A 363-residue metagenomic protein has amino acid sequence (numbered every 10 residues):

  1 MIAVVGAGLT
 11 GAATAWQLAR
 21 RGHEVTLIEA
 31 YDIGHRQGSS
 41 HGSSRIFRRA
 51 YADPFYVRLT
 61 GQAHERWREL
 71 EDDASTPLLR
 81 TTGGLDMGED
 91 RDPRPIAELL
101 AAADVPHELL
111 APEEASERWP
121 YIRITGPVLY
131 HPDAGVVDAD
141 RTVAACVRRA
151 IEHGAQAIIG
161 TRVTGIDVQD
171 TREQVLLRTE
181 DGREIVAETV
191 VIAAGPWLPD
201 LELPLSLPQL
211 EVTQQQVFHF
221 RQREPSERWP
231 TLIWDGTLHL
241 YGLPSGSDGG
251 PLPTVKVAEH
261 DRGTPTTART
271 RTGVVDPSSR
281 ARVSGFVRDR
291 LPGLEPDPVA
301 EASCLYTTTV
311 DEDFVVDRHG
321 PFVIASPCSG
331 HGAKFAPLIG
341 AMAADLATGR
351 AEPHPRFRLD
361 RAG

Functional and structural regions predicted by a protein language model:
A3-V5, I28, E184-W197, G340: Short hydrophobic core segments
G6-T10: Glycine-rich Rossmann-fold phosphate-binding loop(s) that bind the pyrophosphate of adenine dinucleotide cofactors
W16-R20, P77-L79, P196-G320: Active-site substrate-recognition segment that forms the wall of the catalytic cavity or substrate channel
A19-S40: Glycine-rich FAD pyrophosphate-binding loop
S44-R118, T125-P127, H239-L240: Dinucleotide-binding Rossmann-like beta1-alpha1 core, especially the glycine-rich loop that anchors the ADP
R58-L59, D86-D92, Y130-R148, V274-S279: Short beta-strand to alpha-helix junction loop
Y130-E188: Helical element adjacent to the flavin cofactor pocket in flavoenzyme catalytic cores
F286-G363: C-terminal catalytic lobe of FAD-dependent flavoproteins
